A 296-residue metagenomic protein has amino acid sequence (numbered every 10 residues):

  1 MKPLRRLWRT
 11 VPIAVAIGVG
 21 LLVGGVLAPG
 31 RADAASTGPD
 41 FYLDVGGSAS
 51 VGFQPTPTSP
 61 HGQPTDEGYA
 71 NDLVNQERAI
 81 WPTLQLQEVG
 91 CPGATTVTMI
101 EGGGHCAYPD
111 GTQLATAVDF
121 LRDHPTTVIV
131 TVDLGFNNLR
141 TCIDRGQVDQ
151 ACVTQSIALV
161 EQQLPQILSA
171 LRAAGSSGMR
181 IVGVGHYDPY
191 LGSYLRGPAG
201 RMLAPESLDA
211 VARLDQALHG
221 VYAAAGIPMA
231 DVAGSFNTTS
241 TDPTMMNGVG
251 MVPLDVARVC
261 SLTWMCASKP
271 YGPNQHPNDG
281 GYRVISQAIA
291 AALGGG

Functional and structural regions predicted by a protein language model:
M1-I17, D33, S156, N274-P277: N-terminal export and membrane-targeting signals
A14, L21-F41, P82, G296: C-terminal region of N-terminal signal peptides and the immediate post-cleavage residues of exported proteins
G18, G25, E88, G183 (+1 more regions): A structural preference for short, hydrophobic beta-strand core positions in alpha/beta folds
A34-G93: Serine-esterase "nucleophile elbow" of acetyl-processing enzymes
Q54-E67, T98-P109, A151: Acidic/histidine-rich helix-loop elements that form or flank divalent-metal/phosphate-binding sites at the catalytic
E88-V97, S235-T238: Acidic helix-start/capping segments at beta-turn-to-alpha-helix junctions
Y108-Q275, D279, A290, G294: Alpha-helical cap/lid subdomain in secreted, periplasmic, or secretory-pathway luminal O-acyl-processing enzymes
